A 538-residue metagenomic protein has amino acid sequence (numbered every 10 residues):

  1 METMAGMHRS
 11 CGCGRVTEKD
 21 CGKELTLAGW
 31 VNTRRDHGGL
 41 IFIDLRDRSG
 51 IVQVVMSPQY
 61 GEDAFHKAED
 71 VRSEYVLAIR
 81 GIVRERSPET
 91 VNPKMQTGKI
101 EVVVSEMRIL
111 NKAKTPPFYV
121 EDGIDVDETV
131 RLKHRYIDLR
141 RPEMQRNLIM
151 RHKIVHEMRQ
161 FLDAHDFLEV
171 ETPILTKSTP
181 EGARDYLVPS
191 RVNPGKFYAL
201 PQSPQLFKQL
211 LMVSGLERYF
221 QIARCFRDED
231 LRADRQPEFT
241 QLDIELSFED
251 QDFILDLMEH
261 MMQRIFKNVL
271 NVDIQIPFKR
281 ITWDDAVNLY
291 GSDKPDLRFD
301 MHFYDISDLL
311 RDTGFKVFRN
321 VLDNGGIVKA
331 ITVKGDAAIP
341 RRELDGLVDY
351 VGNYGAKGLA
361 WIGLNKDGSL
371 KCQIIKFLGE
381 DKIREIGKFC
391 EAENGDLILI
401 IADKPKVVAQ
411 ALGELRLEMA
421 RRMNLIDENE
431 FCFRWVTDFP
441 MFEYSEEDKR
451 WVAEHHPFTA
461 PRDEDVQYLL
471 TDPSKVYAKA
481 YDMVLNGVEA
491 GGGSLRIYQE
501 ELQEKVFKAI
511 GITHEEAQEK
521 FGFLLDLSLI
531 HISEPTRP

Functional and structural regions predicted by a protein language model:
M1-S533, R537: Class II aminoacyl-tRNA synthetase catalytic cores and aaRS-like
